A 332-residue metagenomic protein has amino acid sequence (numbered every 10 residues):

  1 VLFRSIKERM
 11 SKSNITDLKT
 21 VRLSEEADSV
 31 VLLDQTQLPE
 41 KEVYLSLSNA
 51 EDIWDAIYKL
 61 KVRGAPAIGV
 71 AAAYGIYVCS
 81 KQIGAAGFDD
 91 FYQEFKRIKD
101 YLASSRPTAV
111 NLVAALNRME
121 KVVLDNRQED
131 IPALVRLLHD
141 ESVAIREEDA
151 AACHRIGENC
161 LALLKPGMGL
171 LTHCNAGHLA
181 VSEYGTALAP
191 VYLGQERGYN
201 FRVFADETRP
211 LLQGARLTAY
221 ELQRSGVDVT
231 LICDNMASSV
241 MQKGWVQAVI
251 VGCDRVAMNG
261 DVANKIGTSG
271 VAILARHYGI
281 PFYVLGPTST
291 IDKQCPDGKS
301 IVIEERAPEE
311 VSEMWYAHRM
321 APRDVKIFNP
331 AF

Functional and structural regions predicted by a protein language model:
V1-L2: Short, small-residue-biased leader/transition segments that mark boundaries at the very start of proteins
S11-E51, D55: Positively charged, low-complexity intrinsically disordered leader regions
T36-P39, N49-Y58, H139-V143, M168-N175 (+2 more regions): Glycine/charged-rich beta-loop-alpha catalytic/anionic-binding loops adjacent to active sites
Y44-N49, G177-V181, M258-A263: Short, glycine-rich nucleotide/cofactor-binding loops
L45-K61, Q93, A162-L170, W315-V325: Short, hydrophobic/aliphatic alpha-helical segments
D55-V62, I68, G270-I273: Small-aliphatic-rich amphipathic alpha-helix that forms the alpha element of a beta-alpha
K61-I232: N-terminal active-site beta-alpha-beta segment that forms phosphate/nucleotide-binding and substrate-recognition loops
N200, E207-F332: Conserved phosphate- and dinucleotide-binding cores of soluble alpha/beta proteins, encompassing both enzyme active
